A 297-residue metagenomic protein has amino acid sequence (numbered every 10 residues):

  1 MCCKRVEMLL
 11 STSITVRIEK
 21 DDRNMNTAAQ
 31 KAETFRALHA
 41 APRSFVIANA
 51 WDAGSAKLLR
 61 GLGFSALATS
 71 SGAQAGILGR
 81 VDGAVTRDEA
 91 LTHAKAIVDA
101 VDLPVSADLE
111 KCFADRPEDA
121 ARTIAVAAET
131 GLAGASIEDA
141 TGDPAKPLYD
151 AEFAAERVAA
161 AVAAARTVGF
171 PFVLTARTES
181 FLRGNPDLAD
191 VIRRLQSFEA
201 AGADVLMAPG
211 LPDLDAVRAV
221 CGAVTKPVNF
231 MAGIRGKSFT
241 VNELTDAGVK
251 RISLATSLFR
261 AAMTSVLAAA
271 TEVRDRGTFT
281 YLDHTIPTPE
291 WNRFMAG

Functional and structural regions predicted by a protein language model:
C2-C3: Cysteine-centered motifs
L10-N24: Short, Lys/Arg-enriched N-terminal segments with co-localized hydrophobic residues within the first ~10-30 amino acids
N26-A28, F35, A255-G297: Extended, intrinsically disordered, low-complexity segments
N26-L38, F45-P104, F113-K226, F230 (+1 more regions): Alpha/beta enzyme core
S44-F45, F279: A general structural signal for well-ordered secondary-structure junctions
P227-G233, I252-F259: Short, glycine/charged-rich beta-strand-loop motifs at protein surfaces that mediate ligand recognition and catalysis
